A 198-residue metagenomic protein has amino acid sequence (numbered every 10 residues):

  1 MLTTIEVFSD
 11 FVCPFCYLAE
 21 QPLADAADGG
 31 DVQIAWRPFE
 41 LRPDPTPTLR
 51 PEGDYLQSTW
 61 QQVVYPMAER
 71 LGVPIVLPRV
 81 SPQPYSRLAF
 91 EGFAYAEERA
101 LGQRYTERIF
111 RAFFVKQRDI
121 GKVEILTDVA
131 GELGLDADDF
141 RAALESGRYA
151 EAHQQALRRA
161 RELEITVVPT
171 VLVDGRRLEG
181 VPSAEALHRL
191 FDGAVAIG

Functional and structural regions predicted by a protein language model:
L2-T3, F15-V32, W36, Y55 (+1 more regions): C-terminal cap of thioredoxin/glutaredoxin-like
E6: Hydrophobic "anchor" residues on beta-strands that sit immediately upstream of conserved functional sites
S9-V12: Short pre-active-site segment immediately N-terminal to redox-active cysteine/selenocysteine motifs in thiol-based
Y17-K116: Structural alpha/beta surface segment adjacent to cysteine/selenocysteine redox centers across thiol/disulfide enzymes
